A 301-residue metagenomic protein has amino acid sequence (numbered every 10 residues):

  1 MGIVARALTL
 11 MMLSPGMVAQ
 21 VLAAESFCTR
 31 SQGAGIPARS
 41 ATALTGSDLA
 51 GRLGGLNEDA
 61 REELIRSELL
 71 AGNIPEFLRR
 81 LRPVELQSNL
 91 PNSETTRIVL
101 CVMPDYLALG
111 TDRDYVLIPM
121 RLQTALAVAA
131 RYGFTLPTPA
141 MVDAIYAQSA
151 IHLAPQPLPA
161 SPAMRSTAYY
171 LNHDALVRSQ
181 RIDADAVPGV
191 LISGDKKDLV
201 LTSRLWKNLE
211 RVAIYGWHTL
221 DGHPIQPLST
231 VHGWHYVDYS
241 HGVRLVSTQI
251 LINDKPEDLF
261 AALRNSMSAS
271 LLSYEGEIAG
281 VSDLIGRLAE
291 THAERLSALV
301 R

Functional and structural regions predicted by a protein language model:
A19-A24: Boundary at the C-terminal end of the N-terminal hydrophobic targeting segment
E25-P75, S273-E275, S282-E290: N-terminal module-boundary/linker segments of secreted carbohydrate-active enzymes
G55-D59, P75-L78, S93, Y115-Q123 (+2 more regions): Soluble non-cytosolic domains of exported or imported proteins
L86-P119: Extracellular adhesion/carbohydrate-recognition regions
L109-V116, V128-Y132, V231-H232: Second-shell loop/turn segments in exported
L122-V187, L245: Conserved hydrophobic ligand-interaction patch in extracellular adhesion modules
L171-Q249, K255-N265: Intrinsically disordered, low-complexity, charge-dense segments enriched in Lys/Arg and Glu/Asp interspersed
V237-R301: Low-complexity, Gly/Ser/Thr/Pro-rich intrinsically disordered linker/tail segments
